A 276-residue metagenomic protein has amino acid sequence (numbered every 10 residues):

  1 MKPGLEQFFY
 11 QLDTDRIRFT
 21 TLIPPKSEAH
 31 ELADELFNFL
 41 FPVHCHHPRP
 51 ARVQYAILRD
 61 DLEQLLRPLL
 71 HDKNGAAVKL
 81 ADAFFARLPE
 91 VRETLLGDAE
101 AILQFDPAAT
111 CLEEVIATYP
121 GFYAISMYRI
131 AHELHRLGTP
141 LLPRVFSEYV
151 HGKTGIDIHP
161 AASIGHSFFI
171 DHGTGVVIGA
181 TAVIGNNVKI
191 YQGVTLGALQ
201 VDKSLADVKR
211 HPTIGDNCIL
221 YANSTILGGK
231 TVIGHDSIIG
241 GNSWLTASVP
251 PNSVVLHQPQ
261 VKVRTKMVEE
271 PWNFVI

Functional and structural regions predicted by a protein language model:
M1-E148, E269-I276: Terminal amphipathic alpha-helical/low-complexity segments used for targeting or macromolecular assembly
V150-V263: Structural signal for interior beta-strand "rungs" in well-ordered beta-sheet cores of soluble enzyme domains
A247, H257, M267-V275: C-terminal membrane module of polytopic membrane proteins
